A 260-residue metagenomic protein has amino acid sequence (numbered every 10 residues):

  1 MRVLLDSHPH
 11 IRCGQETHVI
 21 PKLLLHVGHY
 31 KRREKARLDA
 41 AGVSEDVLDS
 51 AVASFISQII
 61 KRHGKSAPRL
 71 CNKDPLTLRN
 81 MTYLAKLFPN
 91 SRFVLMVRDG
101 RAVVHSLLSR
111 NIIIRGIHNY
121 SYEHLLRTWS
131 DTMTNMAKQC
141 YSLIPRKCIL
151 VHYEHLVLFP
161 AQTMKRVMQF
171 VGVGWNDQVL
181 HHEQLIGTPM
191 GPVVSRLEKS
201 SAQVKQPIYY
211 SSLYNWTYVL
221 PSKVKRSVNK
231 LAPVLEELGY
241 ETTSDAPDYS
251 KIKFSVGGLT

Functional and structural regions predicted by a protein language model:
R2-V3, P21-L23, L78-M81, A102-S106 (+2 more regions): Short catalytic/ligand-binding loop motif for oxyanion handling, primarily in non-cytosolic enzymes, centered on
V3, A85, V94, C140-Y141: Short secondary-structure boundary/capping segments
V3-T82, K86-L87, I113-Y120, T132 (+5 more regions): PAPS-dependent sulfation machinery
D46-H63, V97-L180, V193, K225 (+1 more regions): PAPS-dependent sulfotransferase catalytic domain
G64, L108-N111, G116, M133 (+2 more regions): PAPS-dependent sulfotransferases, especially Golgi type II membrane carbohydrate sulfotransferases
L70-K73, L95, L150-H152, E183: Short beta-strand segments
K73-D74, Y83-L108: Conserved phosphate-donor/acceptor-positioning beta-strand/loop module used by diverse small-molecule
